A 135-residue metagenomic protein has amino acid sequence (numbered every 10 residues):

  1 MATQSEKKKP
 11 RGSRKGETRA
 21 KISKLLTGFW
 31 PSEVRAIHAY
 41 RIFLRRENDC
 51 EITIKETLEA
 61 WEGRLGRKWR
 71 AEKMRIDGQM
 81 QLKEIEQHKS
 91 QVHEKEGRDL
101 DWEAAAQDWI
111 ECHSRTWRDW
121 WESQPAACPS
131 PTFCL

Functional and structural regions predicted by a protein language model:
A2-L135: Polar low-complexity intrinsically disordered regions
